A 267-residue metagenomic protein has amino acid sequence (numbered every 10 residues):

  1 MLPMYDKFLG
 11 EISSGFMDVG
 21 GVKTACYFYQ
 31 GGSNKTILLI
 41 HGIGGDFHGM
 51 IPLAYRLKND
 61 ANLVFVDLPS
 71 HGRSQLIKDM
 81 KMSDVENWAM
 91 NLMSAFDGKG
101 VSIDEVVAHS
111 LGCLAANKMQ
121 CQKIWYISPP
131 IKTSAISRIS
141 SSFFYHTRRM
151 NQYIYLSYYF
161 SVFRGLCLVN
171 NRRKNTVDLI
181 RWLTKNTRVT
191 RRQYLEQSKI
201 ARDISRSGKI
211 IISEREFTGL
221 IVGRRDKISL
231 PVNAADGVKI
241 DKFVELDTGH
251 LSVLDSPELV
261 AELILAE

Functional and structural regions predicted by a protein language model:
M1-I37, K58-A61, S102, K242 (+1 more regions): Alpha/beta-hydrolase fold catalytic core
V22-Q75: Conserved HGGG/HGGXW glycine-rich cap/lid loop of the alpha/beta-hydrolase fold
L38-G42, H109, V222-G223: The conserved beta1-alpha1 loop
L68-E105: Active-site loop/oxyanion-hole signature of alpha/beta-hydrolase fold enzymes
N117, Q122-I154: Flexible "cap/lid" loop of the alpha/beta hydrolase fold
Y155-I211: Conserved alpha/beta-hydrolase catalytic His-Asp/Glu region
R192-D236, D247: Conserved serine/cysteine hydrolase catalytic core
T248-A261: Catalytic histidine-centered segment of alpha/beta-hydrolase-like enzymes
